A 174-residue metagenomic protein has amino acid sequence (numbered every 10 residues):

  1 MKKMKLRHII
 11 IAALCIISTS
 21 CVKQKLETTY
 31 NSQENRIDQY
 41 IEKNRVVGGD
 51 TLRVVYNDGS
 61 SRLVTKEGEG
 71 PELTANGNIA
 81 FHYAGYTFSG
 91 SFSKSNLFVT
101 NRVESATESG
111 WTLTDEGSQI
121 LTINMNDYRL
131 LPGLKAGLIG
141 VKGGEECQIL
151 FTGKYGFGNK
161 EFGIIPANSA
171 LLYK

Functional and structural regions predicted by a protein language model:
M1-C21: Sec-dependent bacterial lipoprotein signal peptides
K5, C21-K174: Cross-family detector of peptidyl-prolyl cis-trans isomerase
